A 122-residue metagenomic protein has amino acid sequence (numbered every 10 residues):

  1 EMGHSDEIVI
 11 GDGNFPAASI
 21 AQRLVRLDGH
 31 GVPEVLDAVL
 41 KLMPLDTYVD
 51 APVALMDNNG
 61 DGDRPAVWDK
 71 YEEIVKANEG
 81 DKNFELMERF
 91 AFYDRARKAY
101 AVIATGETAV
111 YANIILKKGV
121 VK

Functional and structural regions predicted by a protein language model:
E1-D28: Long, hydrophobic N-terminal alpha-helical segment
M2-S5, A38-D46, K70-N78, K117: Change "in soluble alpha/beta enzymes" to "in soluble alpha/beta proteins
D6-V9, R23-V25, T47-L55, K82-E85 (+2 more regions): Structural motif
L24-V39: Gly/Ser/Thr-rich active-site loops/lids in small-molecule metabolic enzymes that frequently grip phosphoryl groups
V32-L36, V49-P52, G80, T108-V110: Glycine-rich loops and low-complexity Gly/Arg-rich segments that provide flexible linkers or classic glycine-based
L45-Y71: Ordered, amphipathic secondary-structure segments that act as subunit-interaction surfaces in large macromolecular
G62-K122: Glycine-rich, aromatic-bearing surface loops/beta-hairpins
